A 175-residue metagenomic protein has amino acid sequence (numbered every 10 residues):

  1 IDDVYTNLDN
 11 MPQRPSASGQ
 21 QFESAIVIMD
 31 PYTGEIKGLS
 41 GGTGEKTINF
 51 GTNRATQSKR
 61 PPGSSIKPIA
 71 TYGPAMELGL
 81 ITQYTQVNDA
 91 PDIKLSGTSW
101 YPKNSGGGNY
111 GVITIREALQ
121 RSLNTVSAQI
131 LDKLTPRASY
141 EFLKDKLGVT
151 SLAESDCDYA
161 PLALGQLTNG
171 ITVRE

Functional and structural regions predicted by a protein language model:
I1-R60, S64-S65, K144, Y159: Periplasmic/cell-envelope proteins involved in peptidoglycan metabolism and beta-lactam response
I1-Y5, N49, N53, Y72 (+7 more regions): Extracytoplasmic/secreted envelope proteins and their assembly/folding machinery, especially bacterial periplasmic
D2, I28-E45, L78-L80, D92 (+2 more regions): Glycine-rich, acidic and aromatic/proline-enriched surface loops and short helix-turn segments that act as binding
V4, P31-I36, P68-E77, T168-E175: Active-site-proximal alpha-helical segments within enzyme catalytic domains
G19-Q21, M29-D30, A55, G63-S64 (+8 more regions): Active-site-proximal structural scaffolding
G34, R60-V87, A118: Active-site SXXK
L80-S139, Y159: Conserved catalytic neighborhood of penicillin-recognizing serine enzymes
T150-E175: Active-site-proximal helix/loop microenvironment of the serine DD-peptidase/beta-lactamase transpeptidase fold
